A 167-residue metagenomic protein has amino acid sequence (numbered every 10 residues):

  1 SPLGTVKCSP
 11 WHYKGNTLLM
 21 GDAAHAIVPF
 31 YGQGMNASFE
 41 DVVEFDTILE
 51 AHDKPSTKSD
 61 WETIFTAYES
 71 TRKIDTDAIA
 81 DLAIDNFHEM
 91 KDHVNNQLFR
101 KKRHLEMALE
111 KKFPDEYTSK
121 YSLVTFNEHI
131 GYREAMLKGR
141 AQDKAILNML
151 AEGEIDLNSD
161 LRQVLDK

Functional and structural regions predicted by a protein language model:
S1-D60: FAD/FMN-dependent oxidoreductases across multiple families
T47-K167: C-terminal helical "tail/cap" subdomain of flavin- and related membrane-associated enzymes
